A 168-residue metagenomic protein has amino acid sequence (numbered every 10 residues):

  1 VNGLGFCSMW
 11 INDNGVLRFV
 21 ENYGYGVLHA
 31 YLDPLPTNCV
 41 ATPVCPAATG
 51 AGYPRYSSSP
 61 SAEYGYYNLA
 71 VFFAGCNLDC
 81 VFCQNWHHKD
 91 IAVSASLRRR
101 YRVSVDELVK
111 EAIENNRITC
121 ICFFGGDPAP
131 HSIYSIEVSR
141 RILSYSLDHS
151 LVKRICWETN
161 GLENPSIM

Functional and structural regions predicted by a protein language model:
V1-W10: N-terminal cysteine/histidine-rich coordination modules
M9-M168: Conserved Radical SAM active-site core
